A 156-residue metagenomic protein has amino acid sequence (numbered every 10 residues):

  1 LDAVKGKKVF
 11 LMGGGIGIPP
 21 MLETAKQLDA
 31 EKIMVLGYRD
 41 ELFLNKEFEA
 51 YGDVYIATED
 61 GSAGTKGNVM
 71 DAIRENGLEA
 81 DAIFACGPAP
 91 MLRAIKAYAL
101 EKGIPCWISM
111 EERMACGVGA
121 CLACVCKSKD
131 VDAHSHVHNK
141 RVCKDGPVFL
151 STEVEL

Functional and structural regions predicted by a protein language model:
L1-R113: FNR/FR-type flavoprotein reductase catalytic core
P20, A89-P90, E111-P147: Local cysteine-cluster metal-coordination motifs and their immediate loop/turn environment, predominantly Fe-S cluster
L44, T65, N139, K144-D145 (+1 more regions): Glycine-rich, flexible loop/turn motifs
L150, E155-L156: C-terminal hydrophobic helical "lid"/dimerization subdomain of Rossmann-like NAD(P)H-dependent oxidoreductases
